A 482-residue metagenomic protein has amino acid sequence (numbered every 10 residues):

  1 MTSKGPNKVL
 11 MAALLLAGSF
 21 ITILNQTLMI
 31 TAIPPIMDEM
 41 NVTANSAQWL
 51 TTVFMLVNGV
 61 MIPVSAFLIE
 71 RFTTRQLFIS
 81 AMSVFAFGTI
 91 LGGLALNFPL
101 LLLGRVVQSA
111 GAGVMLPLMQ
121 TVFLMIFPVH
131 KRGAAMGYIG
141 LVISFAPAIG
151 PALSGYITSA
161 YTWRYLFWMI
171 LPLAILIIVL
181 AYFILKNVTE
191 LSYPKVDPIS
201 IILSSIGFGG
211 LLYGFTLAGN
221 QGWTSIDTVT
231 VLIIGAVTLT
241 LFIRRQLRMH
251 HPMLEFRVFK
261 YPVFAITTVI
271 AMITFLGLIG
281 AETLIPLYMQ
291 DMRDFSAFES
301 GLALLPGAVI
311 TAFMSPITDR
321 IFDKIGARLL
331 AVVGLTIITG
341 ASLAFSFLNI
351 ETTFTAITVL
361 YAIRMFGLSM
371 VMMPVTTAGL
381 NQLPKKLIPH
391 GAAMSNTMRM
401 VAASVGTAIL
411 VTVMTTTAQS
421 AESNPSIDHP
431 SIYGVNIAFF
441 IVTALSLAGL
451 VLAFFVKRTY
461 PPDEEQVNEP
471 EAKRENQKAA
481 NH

Functional and structural regions predicted by a protein language model:
M1-N7, V456-H482: Intrinsic disorder in cytosolic terminal tails and internal cytosolic loops of multi-pass membrane transporters
T2-K4, H130, I178-S205, L247-P262 (+1 more regions): Flexible interhelical linker loops that connect adjacent transmembrane helices in multi-pass membrane transporters
V9-L24, M29-I33, M40-V53, A66 (+11 more regions): 12-transmembrane solute porter fold
A13, S83, L203-F208: Alpha-helical transmembrane segments
M55, I62, A66-I199, K385: Helix-loop-helix hairpins in multi-pass membrane proteins, especially solute transporters
I90-L91, Y156, G209, Y213 (+2 more regions): Alpha-helical transmembrane segments of multipass membrane proteins
Y165, N187-E190, S205-D227, I243-R248: Phenylalanine-glycine-rich, low-complexity intrinsically disordered regions, typified by the FG/GLFG repeat domains
A181-I184, G214, Q419-N424: Transmembrane alpha-helical segments of integral membrane proteins
